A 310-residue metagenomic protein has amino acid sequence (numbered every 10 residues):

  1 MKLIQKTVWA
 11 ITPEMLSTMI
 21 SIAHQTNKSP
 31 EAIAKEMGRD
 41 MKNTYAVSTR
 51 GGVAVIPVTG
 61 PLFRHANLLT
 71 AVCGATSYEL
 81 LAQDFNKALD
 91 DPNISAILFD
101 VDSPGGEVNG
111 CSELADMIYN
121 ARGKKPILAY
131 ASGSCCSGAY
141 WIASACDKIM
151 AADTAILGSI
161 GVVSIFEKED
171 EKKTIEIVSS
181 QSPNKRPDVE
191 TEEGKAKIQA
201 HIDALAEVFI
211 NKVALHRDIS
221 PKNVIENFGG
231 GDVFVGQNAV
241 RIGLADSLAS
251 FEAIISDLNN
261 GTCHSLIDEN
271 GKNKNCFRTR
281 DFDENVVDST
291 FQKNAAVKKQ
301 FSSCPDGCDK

Functional and structural regions predicted by a protein language model:
M1-K125, S134-H216, G261, G271-K310: Small-residue-centered hinge/linker elements
Y130-C136, N227-G231: Glycine-rich beta-to-alpha transition loops that act as phosphate-gripper elements at the mouths of alpha/beta enzyme
I149-A152, A245-A253: Short acidic-hydrophobic, aromatic-tinged amphipathic segments that line or gate anion-handling sites
A206-N238: Secondary-structure end/capping motifs
E252-L258, T262, L266: Extracytoplasmic/luminal low-complexity segments enriched in Pro/Gly and acidic/polar residues that act as flexible
